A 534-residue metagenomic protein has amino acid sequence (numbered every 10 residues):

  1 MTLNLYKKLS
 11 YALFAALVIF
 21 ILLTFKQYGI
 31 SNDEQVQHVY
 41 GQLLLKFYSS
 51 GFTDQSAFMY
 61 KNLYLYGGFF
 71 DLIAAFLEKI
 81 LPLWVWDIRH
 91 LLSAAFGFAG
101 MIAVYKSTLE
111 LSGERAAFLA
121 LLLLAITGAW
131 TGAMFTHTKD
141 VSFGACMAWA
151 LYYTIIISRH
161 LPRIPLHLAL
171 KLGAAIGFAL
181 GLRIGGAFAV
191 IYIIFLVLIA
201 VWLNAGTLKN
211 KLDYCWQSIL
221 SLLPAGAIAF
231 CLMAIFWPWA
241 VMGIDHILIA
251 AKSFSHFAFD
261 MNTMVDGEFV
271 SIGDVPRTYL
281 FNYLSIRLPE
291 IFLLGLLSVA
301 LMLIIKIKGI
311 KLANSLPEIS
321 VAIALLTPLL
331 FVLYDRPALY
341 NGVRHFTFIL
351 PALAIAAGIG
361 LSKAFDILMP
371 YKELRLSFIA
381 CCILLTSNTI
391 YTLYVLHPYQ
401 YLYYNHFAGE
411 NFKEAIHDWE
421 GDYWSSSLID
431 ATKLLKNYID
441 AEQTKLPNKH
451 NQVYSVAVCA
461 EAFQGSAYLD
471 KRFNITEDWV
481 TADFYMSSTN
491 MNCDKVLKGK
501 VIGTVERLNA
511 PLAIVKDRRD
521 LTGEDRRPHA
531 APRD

Functional and structural regions predicted by a protein language model:
Y6-A12, V104-I126, A145, P162-H167 (+3 more regions): Transmembrane-helix signature of polytopic, membrane-embedded enzymes that assemble or transfer cell-envelope glycans
Q27, F70, P238-V241, I247-S255 (+2 more regions): Catalytic lumenal/periplasmic loop and adjoining terminal transmembrane helix of membrane glycan-assembly enzymes
S31-N32, A129, F135-S142: Short acidic/glycine- and proline-prone juxtamembrane loop motifs at membrane-interface regions of multi-pass membrane
F47-S50, Y66-G68, L72, K79-P82 (+6 more regions): Transmembrane-lumen/periplasm boundary regions of multi-pass, lipid-linked membrane glycan transferases
G68, L72, I80-I102, L121 (+1 more regions): Loop-to-helix entry region of an early transmembrane alpha helix in multi-pass inner-membrane enzymes
L91-L111, W149-Y153, I304-K308: Transmembrane-helix motifs of polytopic, lipid-linked glycan transferases
A120-A125, G132, A148, Y152 (+2 more regions): Short helix- or helix-capping micro-motifs that position conserved polar/aromatic residues at function-defining sites
A150-A169, L203: Membrane-interface transmembrane helices that cradle and orient dolichyl/undecaprenyl
